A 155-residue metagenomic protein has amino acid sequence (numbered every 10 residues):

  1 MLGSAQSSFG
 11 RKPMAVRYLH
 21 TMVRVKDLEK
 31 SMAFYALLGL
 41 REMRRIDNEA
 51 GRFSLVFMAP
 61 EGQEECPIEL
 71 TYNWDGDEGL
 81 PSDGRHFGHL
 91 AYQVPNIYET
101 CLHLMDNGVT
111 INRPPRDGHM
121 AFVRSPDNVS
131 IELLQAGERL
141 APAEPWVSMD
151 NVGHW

Functional and structural regions predicted by a protein language model:
L2, S7-R11, R45-D47, S54-F57 (+2 more regions): Vicinal oxygen chelate
A15-V16, M22-E65: Core segments of cupin and vicinal oxygen chelate
Y18-H20, R85-H89: Eukaryotic phosphotyrosine signaling hubs
L28, I97-Y98: Residues at or immediately preceding the N-termini of alpha-helices
E61, T71-N73, A136: Generic beta-structure capping elements
E61-E65, D75-D77, I97: Short, charged/polar surface micro-motifs in flexible loops or helix N-caps
I68-L70, F87, I131-L133: Short, structured motif recognition centered on aromatic/hydrophobic residues
E78-G79, F87, P114: A cross-kingdom feature marking solvent-exposed beta-strand/loop segments within repeated, beta-rich binding/scaffold
